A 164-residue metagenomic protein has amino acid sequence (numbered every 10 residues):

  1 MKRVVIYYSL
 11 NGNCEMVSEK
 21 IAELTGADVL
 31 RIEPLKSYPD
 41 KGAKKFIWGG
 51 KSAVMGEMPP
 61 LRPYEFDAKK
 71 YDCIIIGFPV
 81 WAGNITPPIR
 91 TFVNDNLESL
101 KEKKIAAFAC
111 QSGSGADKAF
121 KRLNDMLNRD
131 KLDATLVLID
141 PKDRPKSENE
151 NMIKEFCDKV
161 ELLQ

Functional and structural regions predicted by a protein language model:
M1-I76, G83-I85, T91-N94, K101 (+1 more regions): N-terminal beta1-alpha1-beta2 submodule of the flavodoxin-like/Rossmannoid cofactor-binding fold
N11, K36, W81-G83, S112-G115 (+1 more regions): Solvent-exposed loop/turn segments at secondary-structure junctions within structured extracellular/periplasmic domains
I76-G77, A107: Redox-cofactor binding/interface segments in oxidoreductases and associated redox assembly factors
I85, A116-F120, N149: Conserved donor sugar-nucleotide recognition element shared by glycan-biosynthetic enzymes
P88-V93, A119-L123: Short alpha-helix in the alpha/beta-hydrolase fold that links the catalytic acid
L97-L100, R129-D130: Short helix-capping segments at alpha-helix termini
A106-I139: Short, glycine-/small-residue-rich phosphate/pyrophosphate-handling segment
K131-Q164: Glycine-rich phosphate/pyrophosphate-binding loop and the adjoining helix
